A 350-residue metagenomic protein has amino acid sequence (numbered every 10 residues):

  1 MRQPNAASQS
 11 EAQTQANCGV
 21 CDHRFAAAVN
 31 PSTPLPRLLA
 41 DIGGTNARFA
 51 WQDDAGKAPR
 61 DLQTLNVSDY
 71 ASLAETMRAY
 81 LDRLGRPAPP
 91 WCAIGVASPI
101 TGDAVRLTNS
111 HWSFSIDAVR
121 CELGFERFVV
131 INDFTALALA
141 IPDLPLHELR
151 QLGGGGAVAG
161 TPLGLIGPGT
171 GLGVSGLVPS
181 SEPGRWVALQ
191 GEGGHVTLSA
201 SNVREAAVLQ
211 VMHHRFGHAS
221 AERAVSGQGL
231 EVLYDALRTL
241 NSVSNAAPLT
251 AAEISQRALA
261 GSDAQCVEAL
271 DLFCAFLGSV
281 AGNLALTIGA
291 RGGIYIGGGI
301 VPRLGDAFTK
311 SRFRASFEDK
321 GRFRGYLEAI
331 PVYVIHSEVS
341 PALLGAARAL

Functional and structural regions predicted by a protein language model:
R2-N5, E11, A16-A88, A207-L350: ATP-binding/phosphotransfer module of carbohydrate and carboxylate kinases, centering on a glycine-rich
D22-S32, M77, R127-L163: Conserved phosphate-binding catalytic cores of ATP/NTP-utilizing and phosphoryl-transfer enzymes
R37-D41, W91-A93, V129, G155 (+2 more regions): Short glycine-aspartate micro-motif
A47, P99-T101, G171-S175, V232 (+1 more regions): Short, acidic Gly/Pro/Ser/Thr-rich loop/turn segments
V67, L107-S110, V129-A136, G155-V158 (+2 more regions): Active-site nucleophile and cofactor-binding loops and adjacent substrate-binding regions of central metabolic enzymes
R83-V130, T135-E148, L165, P302-D306: Short beta-strand-loop/turn "lid" adjacent to the catalytic site in phosphate-handling enzymes
N132, V178, G298: Short secondary-structure boundary segments
Q151-A221, G305-D306, F313-E318, R322-L327: Glycine-rich phosphate-binding loop of actin/hexokinase-like ATP-binding domains
